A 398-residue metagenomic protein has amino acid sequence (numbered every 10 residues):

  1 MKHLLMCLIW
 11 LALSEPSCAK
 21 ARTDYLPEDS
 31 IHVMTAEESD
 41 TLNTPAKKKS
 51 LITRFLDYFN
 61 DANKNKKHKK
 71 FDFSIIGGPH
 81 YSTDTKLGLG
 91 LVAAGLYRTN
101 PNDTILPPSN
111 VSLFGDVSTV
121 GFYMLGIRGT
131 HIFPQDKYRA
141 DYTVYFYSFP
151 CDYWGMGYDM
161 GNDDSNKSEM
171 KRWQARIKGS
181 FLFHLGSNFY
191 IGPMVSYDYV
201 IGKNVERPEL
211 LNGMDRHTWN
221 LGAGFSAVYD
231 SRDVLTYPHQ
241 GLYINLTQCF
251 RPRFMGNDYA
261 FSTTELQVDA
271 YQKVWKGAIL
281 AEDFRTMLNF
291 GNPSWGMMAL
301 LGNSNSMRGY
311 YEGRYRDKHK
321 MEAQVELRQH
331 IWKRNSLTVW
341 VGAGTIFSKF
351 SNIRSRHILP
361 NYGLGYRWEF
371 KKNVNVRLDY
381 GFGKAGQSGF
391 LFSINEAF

Functional and structural regions predicted by a protein language model:
L4-A12: Sec-dependent N-terminal signal peptides
S17-K66: Sec-dependent signal peptide cleavage junction
A62-F71, T99-P108, P134-R139, S187-N188 (+5 more regions): Short loop/turn motifs that connect adjacent beta-strands in outer-membrane beta-barrel proteins
N65-S74, H80-D215, W219, N375-V376 (+2 more regions): Gram-negative/organellar outer-membrane beta-barrel architecture
I75-G77, A93, V111-G115, A140-V144 (+9 more regions): Membrane-embedded beta-strand positions of outer-membrane beta-barrel proteins
G224, V228, R232-H330: C-terminal outer-membrane beta-barrel translocator/porin domains of Gram-negative envelope proteins and their
G224-F225, L364-F370, Q387-F398: Outer-membrane beta-barrel "beta-signal"
N289-R377: Outer membrane beta-barrel transmembrane domains
